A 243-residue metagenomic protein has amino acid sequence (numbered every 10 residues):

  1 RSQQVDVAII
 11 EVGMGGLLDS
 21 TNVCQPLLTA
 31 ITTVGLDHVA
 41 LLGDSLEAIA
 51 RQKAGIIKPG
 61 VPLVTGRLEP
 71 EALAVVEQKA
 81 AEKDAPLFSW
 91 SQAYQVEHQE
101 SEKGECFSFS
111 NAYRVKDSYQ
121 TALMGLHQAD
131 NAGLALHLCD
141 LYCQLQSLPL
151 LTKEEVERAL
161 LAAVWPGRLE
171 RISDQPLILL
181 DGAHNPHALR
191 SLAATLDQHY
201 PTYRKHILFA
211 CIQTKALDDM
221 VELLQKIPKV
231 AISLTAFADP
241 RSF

Functional and structural regions predicted by a protein language model:
S2, D6-V12, D19-A30, V34-V39 (+2 more regions): Nucleotide phosphate-binding/pyrophosphate-handling subdomain across enzymes that bind or process nucleotide phosphates
V12, T33, S91-Q92, A236-F237: Short secondary-structure boundary segments
M14-L17, Y94-Q95: Short acidic loop-to-helix transition motifs that present clustered carboxylates
L27, L41-I56, V61-D130, H137-D140: Internal gly/pro-rich beta-alpha loop/helix module that stabilizes soluble enzyme cofactors or their anionic handles
L36-A40, Q95-E97, D239-S242: Short gly/pro/ser/thr-enriched loop/turn and capping motifs at secondary-structure boundaries
P62-V64, F88, H206-L208, A231-S233: A structural signal for isolated positions on well-ordered beta-strands in alpha/beta enzyme cores
L68, Q92-Y94, W165, D174 (+1 more regions): Residues that form or immediately flank small-molecule/cofactor binding pockets and catalytic motifs
E69-F88, K103, L177-L180, P186 (+1 more regions): C-terminal helical cap/extension that packs against the catalytic core of soluble nucleotide-cofactor enzymes
